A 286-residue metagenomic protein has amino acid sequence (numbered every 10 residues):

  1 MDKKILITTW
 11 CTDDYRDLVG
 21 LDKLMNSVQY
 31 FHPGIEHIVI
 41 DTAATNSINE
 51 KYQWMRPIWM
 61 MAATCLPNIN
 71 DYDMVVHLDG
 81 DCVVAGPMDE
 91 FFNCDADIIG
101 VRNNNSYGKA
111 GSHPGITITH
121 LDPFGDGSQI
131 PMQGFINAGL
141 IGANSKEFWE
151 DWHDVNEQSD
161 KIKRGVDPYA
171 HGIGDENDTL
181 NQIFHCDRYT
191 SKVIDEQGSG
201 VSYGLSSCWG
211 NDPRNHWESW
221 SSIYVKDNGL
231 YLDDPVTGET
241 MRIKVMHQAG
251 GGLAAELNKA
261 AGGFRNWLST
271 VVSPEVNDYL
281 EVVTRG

Functional and structural regions predicted by a protein language model:
M1-M60, T64-D73, K146, N266-G286: N-terminal anchoring/stem segment of glycosyltransferases
D22, I48-E50, Y107-G115, A255-L257: Short, charged, surface-exposed secondary-structure boundary motifs
V28, C65, I141, L180-F184 (+1 more regions): A residue-level signal for conserved active-site and pocket-lining positions in enzyme catalytic cores
I48-L78, C82-E90, I98-N103, I136 (+1 more regions): A conserved donor-nucleotide-binding helix/loop in the catalytic core of Leloir-type glycosyltransferases
I58-A62, A138, I173-L180: Conserved glycosyltransferase catalytic-site signature
V84, M132, E147-G286: A glycosyltransferase accessory/donor-loop signature
V84-D126: Conserved donor-nucleotide/metal-binding helix-loop-beta segment in metal-dependent transferases, i.e., the alpha-helix
G134, G139-E147: Short glycine- and hydrophobic/aromatic-rich loop-to-beta-strand nucleating segment in the catalytic cores
